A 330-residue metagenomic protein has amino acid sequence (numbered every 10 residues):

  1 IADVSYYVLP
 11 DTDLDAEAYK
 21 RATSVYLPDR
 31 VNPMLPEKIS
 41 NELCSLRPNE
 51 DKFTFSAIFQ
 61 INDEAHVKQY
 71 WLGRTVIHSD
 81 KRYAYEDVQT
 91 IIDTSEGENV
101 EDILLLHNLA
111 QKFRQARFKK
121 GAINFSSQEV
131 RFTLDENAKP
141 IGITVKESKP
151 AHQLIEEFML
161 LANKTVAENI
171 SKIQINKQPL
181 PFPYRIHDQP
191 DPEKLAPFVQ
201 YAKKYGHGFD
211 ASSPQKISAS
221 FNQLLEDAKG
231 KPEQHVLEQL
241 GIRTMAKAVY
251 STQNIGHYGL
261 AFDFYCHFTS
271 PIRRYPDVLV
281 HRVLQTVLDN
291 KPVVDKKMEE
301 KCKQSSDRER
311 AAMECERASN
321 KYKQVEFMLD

Functional and structural regions predicted by a protein language model:
I1-D330: Electropositive polyanion-binding surfaces
